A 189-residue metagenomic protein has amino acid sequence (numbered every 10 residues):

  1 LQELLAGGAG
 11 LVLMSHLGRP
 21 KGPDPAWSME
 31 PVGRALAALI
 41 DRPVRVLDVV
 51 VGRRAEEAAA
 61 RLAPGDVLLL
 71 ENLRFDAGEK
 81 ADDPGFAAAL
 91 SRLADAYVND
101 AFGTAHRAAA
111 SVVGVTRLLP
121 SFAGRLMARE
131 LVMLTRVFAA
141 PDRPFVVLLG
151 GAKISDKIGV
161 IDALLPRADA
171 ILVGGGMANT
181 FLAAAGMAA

Functional and structural regions predicted by a protein language model:
L1-A189: Active-site loop-to-helix "anion-binding N-cap" substructures in soluble metabolic enzymes
